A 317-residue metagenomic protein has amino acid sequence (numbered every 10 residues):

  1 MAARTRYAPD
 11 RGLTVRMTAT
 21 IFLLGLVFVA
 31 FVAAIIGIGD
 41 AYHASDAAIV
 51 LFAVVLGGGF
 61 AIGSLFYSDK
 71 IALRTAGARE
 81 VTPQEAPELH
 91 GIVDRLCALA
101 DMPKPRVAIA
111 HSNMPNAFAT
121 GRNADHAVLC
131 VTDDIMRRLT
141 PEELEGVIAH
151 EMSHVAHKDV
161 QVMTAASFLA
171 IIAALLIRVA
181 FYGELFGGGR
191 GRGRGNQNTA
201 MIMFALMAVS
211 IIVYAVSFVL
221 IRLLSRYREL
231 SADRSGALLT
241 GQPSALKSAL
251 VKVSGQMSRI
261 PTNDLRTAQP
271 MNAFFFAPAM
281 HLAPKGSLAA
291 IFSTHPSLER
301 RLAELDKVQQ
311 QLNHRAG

Functional and structural regions predicted by a protein language model:
M1-F118, A166-L230, T240, S254-S258 (+1 more regions): Hydrophobic or amphipathic, alpha-helical segments that drive membrane association/targeting
D69, V93, V131, G146-H154 (+2 more regions): Active-site recognition of the HExxH zinc-binding catalytic motif
R74, V128-D133: Short, aliphatic-rich beta-strand segments
V81, D133-G146, L220: Short pre-active-site segment immediately N-terminal to the catalytic Zn-binding motif
L99-H126, G187-N198, G236-G317: Active-site-proximal gating segments in proteases and membrane effectors
T140, A156-V160, G241, S293-P296: Residues in soluble alpha-helical coiled-coils and helical-bundle/repeat scaffolds
E143, T164, Y227, S231 (+2 more regions): Alpha-helix N-cap and coil->helix boundary residues
M152-F168, P243-S244: Catalytic Zn2+-binding segment of zinc metalloproteases
